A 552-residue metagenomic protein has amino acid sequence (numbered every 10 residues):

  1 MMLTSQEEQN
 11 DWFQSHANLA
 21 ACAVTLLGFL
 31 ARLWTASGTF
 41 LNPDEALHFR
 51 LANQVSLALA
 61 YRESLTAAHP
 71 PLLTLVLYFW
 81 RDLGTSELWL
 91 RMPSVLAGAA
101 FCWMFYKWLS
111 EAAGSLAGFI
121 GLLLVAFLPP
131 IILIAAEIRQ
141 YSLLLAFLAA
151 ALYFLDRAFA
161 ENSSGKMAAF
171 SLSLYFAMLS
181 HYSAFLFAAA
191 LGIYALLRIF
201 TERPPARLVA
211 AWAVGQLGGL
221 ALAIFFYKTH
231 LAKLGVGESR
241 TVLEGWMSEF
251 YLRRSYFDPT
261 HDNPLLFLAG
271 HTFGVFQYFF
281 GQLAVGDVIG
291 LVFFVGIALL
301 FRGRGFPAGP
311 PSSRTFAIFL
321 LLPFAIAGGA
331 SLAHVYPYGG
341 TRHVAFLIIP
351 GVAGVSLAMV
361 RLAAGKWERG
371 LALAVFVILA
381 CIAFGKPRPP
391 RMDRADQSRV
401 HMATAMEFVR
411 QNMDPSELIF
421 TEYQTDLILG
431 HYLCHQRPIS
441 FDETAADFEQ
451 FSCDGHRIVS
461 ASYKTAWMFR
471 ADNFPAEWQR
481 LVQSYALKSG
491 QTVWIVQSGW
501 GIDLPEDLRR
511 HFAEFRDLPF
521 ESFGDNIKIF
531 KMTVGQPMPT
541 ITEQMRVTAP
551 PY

Functional and structural regions predicted by a protein language model:
M1-Q14: Short, Lys/Arg-rich, polar N-terminal cytosolic tail immediately upstream of the first transmembrane signal-anchor
A17-P551: Membrane-proximal helix-loop-helix interfaces that form the catalytic/acceptor-binding platform of multi-pass membrane
